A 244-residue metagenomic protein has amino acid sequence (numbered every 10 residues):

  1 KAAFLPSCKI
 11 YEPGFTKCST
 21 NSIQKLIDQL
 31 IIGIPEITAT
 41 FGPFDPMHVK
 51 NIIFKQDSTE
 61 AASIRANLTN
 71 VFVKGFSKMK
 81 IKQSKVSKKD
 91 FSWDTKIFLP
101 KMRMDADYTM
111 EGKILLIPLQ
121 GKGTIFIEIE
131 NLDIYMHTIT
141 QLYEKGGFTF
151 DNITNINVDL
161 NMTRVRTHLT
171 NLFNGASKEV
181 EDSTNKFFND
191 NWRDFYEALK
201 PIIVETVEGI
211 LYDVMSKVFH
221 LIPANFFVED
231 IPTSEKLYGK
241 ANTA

Functional and structural regions predicted by a protein language model:
A3-V165: Hydrophobic-cavity lipid-handling domains and compact docking modules
F4-L5, Y212-A244: C-terminal helix/juxtamembrane-tail motif
I23-L30, V180, T184, M215 (+1 more regions): Generic structural signal of hydrophobic/aromatic residues within well-ordered alpha-helices of folded domains
I27-L30, I34, T38, F188-W192 (+2 more regions): Sec/Tat-exported extracytoplasmic proteins
D45, I52, K82, K122 (+5 more regions): Residue-level signal for alpha-helical context at structural boundaries
H137-F148, L199-I202, F227-V228, G239: Noncatalytic linker/hinge segments flanking ATPase motor cores
D151-V207: Extended amphipathic ligand-handling, pore-lining, and cofactor/metal-binding catalytic surfaces
